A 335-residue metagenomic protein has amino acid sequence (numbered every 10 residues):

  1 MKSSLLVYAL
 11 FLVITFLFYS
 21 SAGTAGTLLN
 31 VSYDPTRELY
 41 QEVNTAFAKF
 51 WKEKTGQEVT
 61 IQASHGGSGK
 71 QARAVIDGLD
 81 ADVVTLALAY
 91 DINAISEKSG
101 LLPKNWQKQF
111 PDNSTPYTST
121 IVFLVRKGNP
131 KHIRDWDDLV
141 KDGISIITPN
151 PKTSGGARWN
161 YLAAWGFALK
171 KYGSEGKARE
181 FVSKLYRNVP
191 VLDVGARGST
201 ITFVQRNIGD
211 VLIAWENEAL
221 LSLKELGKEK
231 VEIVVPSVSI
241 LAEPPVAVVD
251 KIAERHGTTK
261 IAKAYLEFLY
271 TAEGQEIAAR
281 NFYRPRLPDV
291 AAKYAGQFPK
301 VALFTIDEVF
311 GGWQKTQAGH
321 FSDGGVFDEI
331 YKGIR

Functional and structural regions predicted by a protein language model:
M1-V7: Positively charged n-region of N-terminal signal peptides that target proteins for export
Y8-Y19: Bacterial N-terminal signal peptides
Y19-A25: Sec/Tat signal peptide C-region and signal peptidase I cleavage site
A25-T153, A302, Y331: N-terminal segment of the mature folded domain
V31-Y33, V125-K127, S145-K171, L185-V189 (+1 more regions): Short beta-strand->loop
G128-R134, T153, G166-S174, I252-K260: Short helix-loop capping/hinge motifs at secondary-structure junctions, enriched in acidic/polar residues
K171-S237: Ligand-binding pocket segment of bilobal, Venus flytrap-like solute-binding proteins
A253-R335: Extracellular/periplasmic juxtamembrane helices and adjacent flexible linkers that interface with membrane partners
